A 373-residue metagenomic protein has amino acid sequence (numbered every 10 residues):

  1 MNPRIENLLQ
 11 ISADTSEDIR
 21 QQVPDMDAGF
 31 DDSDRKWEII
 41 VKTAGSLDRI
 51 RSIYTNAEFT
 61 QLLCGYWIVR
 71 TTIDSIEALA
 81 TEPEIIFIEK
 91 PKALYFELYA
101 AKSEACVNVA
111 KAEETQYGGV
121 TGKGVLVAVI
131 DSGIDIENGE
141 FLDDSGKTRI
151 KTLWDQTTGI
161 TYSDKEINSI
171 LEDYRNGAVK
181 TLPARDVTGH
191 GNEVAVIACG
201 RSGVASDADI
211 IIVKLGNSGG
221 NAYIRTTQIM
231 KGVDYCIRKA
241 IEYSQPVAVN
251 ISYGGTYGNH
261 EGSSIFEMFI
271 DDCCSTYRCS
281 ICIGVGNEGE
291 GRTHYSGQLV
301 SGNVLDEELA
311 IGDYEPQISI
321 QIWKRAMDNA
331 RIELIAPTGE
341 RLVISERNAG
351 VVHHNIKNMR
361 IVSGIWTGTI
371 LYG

Functional and structural regions predicted by a protein language model:
M1-D18, I281-S301: A general sequence property marking short-to-moderate contiguous segments in secreted/outer-membrane adhesion
M1-W67, D74-Q116, L126, G139 (+2 more regions): Autoinhibitory N-terminal propeptides
L63-R70, Y253-N259: Conserved short loop/turn motifs at secondary-structure junctions
S75, H190, V194, I229-G232 (+1 more regions): Stable alpha-helical elements in mature extracytoplasmic
E82, Q156, I197-G200, G232-Y235 (+2 more regions): Structured segments of extracytoplasmic/periplasmic soluble domains in secreted or envelope-associated proteins
T115-T227, S244, A248, R278 (+2 more regions): Subtilisin-like serine protease catalytic core
N217-L299, Y314-L342, A349-G373: Substrate-binding/access-modulating region of protease and related hydrolase catalytic domains
L299-G312: Non-catalytic, beta-strand-enriched accessory regions in extracellular/secretory proteins and membrane protein
